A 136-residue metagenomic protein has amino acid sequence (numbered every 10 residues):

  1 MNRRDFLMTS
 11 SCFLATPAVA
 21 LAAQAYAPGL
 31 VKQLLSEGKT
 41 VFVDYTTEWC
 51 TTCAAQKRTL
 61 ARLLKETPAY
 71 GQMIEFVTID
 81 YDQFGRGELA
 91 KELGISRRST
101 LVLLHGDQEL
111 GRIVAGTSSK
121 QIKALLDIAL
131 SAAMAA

Functional and structural regions predicted by a protein language model:
D5-A22: N-terminal export signals
Q24-K39: A short beta-strand-turn-helix
S36-E48: Short active-site neighborhood of thiol/selenol oxidoreductases, capturing the structured segment around
C50-C53, L101: The canonical Cys-X-X-Cys-His
A54-P68: Typically the conserved alpha-helix immediately C-terminal to a functionally engaged Cys/Sec in thioredoxin-like
Y70-R86: Thiol-based oxidoreductase modules, predominantly thioredoxin-like and allied folds used for disulfide exchange
L93-V102: Structural micro-motif
L103-A135: Non-catalytic, surface beta->alpha helical segment in thiol-disulfide oxidoreductase systems
